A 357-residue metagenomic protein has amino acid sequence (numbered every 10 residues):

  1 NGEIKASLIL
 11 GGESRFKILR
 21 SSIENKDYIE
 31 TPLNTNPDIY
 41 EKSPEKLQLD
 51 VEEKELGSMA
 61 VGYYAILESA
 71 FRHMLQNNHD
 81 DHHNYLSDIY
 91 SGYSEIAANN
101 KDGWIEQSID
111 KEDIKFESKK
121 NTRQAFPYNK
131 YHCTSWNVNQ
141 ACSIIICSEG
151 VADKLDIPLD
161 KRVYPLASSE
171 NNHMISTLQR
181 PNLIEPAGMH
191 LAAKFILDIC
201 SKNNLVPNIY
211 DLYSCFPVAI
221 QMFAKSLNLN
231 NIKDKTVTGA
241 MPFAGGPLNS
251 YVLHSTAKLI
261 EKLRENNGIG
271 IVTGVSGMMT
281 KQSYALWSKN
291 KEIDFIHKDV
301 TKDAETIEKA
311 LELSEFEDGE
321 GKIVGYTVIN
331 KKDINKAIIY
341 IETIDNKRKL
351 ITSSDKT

Functional and structural regions predicted by a protein language model:
G2-V151, I157-A244, E261, G274-S276 (+1 more regions): Conserved "HGTGT" condensation-loop signature of ketosynthase/thiolase-family condensing enzymes that catalyze
A244-V252, N267: A conserved active-site cap/scaffold subdomain adjacent to cofactor or substrate pockets
L253-K262, G268: Phosphate/diphosphate-binding loops
G270-V272: Active-site capping/gating regions of soluble enzymes
